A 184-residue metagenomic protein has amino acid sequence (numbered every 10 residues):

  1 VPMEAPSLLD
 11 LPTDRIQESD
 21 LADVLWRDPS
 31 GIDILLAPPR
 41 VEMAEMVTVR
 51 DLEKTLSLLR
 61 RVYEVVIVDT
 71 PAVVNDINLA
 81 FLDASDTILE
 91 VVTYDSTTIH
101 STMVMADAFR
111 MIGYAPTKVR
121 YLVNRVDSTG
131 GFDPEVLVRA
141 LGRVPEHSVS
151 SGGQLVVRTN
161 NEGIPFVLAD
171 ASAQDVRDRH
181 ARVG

Functional and structural regions predicted by a protein language model:
V1-I34, E45: Phosphate-binding loop that captures ATP/GTP phosphates
A37-N78: Phosphate-binding/switch loop-helix module in NTP-utilizing enzymes
L58-R61, V74-S96: Inter-motif core of Ras-like GTPase G domains
V92-T93, V119-G131, S148-Q154: G-domain G4 guanine-recognition motif of GTPases
T102-K118: Conserved C-terminal guanine-recognition region of P-loop GTPase G domains, centered on the G4
R125, V138-V167: Beta-strand-loop-alpha "switch" segments that mediate conformational coupling across diverse proteins
N161-G184: NTP-binding/hydrolysis catalytic cores, primarily Walker-type P-loop NTPases
